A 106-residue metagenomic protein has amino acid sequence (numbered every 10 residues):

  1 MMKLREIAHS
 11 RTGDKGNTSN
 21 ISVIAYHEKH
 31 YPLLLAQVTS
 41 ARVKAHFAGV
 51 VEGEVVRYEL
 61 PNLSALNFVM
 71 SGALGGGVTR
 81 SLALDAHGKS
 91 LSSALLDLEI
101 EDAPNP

Functional and structural regions predicted by a protein language model:
M1-P106: Long, contiguous binding/interaction regions
